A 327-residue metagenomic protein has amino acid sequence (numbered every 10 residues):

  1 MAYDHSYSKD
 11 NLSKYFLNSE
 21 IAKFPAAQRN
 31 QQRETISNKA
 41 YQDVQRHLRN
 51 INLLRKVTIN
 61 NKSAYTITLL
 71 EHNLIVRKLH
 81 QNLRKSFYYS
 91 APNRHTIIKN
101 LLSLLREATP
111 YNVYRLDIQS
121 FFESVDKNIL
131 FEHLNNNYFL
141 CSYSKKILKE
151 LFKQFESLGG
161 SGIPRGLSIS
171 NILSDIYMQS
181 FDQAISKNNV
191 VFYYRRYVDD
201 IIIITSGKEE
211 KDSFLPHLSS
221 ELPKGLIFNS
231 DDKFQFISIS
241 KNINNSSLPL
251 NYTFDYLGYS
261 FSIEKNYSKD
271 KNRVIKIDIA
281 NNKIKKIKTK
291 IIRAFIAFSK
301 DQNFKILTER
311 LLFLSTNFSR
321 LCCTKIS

Functional and structural regions predicted by a protein language model:
M1-Q45, Y65-R77, Q81-P92, K99-L104 (+6 more regions): Right-hand nucleic-acid polymerase module
N38-N60, Y143-F155: Reverse-transcriptase-like RNA-dependent polymerase core
L48-L54, K62, A108-V113, N251 (+1 more regions): Sequence-level motif detector for i,i+2 pairs with an aromatic at +2
I51-R77, K153-D175: Short, conserved non-catalytic motifs in the polymerase core
N52-V57, Y88-R94: Short N-terminal amphipathic alpha-helices
N60, H95-I98: Short linear interaction motifs
N93-H95, L105-V198, I202-E221, F228 (+2 more regions): Conserved polymerase palm-domain catalytic core
